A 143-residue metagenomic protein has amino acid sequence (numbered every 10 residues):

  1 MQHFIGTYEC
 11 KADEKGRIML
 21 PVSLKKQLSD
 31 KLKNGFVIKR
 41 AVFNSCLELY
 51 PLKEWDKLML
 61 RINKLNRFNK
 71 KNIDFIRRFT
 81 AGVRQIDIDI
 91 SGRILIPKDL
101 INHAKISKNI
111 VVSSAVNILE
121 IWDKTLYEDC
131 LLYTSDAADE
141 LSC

Functional and structural regions predicted by a protein language model:
M1-H3, R77-R78: Short loop/turn motifs at secondary-structure junctions and domain boundaries
I5-V42: A positional/architectural concept
G16-L20, G92-I96, L119-I121: Short, structured motif recognition centered on aromatic/hydrophobic residues
D30-C46, V83, N102-Y127: A short beta-strand-loop micro-motif that forms or neighbors metal/cofactor- and ligand-binding patches at active-site
F43-C46, K53-K57: Short, charged/polar surface micro-motifs in flexible loops or helix N-caps
K57-L58, N63-I94, L100: Short, solvent-exposed interaction modules
Y133-A138: Conserved small/polar residues in nucleotide/adenosyl-binding loops
